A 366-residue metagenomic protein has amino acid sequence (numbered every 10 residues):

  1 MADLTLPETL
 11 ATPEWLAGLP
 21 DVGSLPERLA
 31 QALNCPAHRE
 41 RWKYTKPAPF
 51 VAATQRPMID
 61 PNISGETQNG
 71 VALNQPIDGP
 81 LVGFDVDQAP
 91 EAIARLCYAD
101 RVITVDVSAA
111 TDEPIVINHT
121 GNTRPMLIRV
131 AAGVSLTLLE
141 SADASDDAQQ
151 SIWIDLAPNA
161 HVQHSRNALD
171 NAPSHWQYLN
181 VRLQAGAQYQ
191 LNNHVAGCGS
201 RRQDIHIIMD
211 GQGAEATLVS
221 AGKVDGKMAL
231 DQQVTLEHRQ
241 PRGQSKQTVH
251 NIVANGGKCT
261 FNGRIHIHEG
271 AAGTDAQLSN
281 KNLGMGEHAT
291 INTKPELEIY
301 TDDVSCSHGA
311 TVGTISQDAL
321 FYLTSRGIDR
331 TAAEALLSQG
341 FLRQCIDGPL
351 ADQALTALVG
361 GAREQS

Functional and structural regions predicted by a protein language model:
M1-R101, D106-A110: N-terminal amphipathic, basic helical "cap/leader" segment at the start of enzyme domains
Q31-E40, Q339-L350: Short arginine-rich
D85-F321, S325-I328, L342-Q344, P349-S366: Conserved beta-strand/loop scaffold segments within soluble protein domains that form the structured core and edges
